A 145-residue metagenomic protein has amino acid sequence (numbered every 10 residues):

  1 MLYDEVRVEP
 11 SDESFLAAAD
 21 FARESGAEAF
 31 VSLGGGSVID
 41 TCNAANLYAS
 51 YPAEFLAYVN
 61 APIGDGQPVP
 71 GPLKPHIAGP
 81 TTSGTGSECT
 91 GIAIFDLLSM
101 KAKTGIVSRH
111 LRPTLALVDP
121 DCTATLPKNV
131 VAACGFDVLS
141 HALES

Functional and structural regions predicted by a protein language model:
M1-F55: N-terminal small/polar loop signature for handling phosphorylated ligands or for N-terminal nucleophile
Y51-S145: A glycine/threonine-rich phosphate-anchoring loop and its flanking beta-alpha core in nucleotide/phosphate-binding
